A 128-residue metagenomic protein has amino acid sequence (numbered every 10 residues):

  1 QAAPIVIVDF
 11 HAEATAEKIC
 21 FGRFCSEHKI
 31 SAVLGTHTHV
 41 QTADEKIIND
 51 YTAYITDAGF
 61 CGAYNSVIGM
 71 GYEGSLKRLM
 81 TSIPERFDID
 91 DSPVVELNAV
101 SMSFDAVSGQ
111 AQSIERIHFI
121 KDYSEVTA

Functional and structural regions predicted by a protein language model:
Q1-A16: Short acidic, glycine-rich surface-loop motifs adjacent to enzyme active sites
Q1-A3, C61, R86, D105: Change "in soluble alpha/beta enzymes" to "in soluble alpha/beta proteins
P4-I5, S31, Y51-A53, G109-Q112: A structural micro-motif
I7, H37, M102: Divalent metal-coordination and catalytic microenvironments
V8, T52, T56, N98-V100: Structural beta-strand/beta-sheet cores of well-ordered domains, especially the beta-sheet scaffolds that support
T15-I89: Conserved beta-sheet core of the metallophosphoesterase superfamily
S75-A128: A short C-terminal boundary segment appended to hydrolase-like catalytic domains
